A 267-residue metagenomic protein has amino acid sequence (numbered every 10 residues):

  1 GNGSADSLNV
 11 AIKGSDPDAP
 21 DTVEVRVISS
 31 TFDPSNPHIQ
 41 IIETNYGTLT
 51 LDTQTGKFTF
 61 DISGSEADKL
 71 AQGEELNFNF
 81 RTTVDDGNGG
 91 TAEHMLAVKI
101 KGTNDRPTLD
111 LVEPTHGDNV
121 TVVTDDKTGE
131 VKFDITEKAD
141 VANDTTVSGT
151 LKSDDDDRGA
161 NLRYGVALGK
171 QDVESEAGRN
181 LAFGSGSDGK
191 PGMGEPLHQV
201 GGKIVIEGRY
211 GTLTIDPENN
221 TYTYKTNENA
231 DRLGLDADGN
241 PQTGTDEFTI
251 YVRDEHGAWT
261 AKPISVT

Functional and structural regions predicted by a protein language model:
G1-H38, T108-V200: Extracellular ectodomain surface segments
D16-D18, D86, G102-N104, D155-D157 (+1 more regions): Acidic, divalent-cation-chelating loop motifs in proteins
E24, M95-A97, R106-T108, R163 (+1 more regions): Residues at or immediately flanking beta-strands
N36-K101, A142-D144, S187-T267: Acidic, turn/loop-rich segments in luminal/extracellular domains of secretory-pathway and cell-surface proteins
